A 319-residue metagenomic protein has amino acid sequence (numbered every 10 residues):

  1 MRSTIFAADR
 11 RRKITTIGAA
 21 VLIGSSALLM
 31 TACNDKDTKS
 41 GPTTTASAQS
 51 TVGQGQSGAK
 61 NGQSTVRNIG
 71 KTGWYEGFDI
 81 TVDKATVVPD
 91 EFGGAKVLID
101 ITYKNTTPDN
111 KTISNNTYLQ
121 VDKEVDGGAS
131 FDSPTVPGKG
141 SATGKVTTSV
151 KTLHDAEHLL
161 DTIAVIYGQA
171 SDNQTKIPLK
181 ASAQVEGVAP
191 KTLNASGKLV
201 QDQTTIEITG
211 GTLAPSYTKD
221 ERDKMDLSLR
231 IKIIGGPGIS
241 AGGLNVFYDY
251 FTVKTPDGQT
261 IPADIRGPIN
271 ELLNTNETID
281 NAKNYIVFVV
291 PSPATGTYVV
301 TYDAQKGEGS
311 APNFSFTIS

Functional and structural regions predicted by a protein language model:
R2-S319: Conserved functional micro-motifs across diverse proteins
